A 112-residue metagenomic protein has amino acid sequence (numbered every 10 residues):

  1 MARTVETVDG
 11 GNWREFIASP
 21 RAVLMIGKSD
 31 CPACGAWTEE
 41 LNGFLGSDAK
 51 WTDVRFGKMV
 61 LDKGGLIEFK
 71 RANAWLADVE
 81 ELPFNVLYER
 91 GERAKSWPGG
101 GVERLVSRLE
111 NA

Functional and structural regions predicted by a protein language model:
M1-A22, L105-A112: N-terminal leader/targeting and pre-domain segments
D9-N12, N42-G43, K70-N73: A generic local structural motif
V23-L24, N85: Hydrophobic beta-strand anchors of alpha/beta hydrolase catalytic cores
L24-G27, M59: Conserved beta-strand segments of the P-loop GTPase G domain that flank and frequently precede/overlap
G27-D30, E81: Short pre-active-site segment immediately N-terminal to redox-active cysteine/selenocysteine motifs in thiol-based
C31-C34, N85: The canonical Cys-X-X-Cys-His
G35-K50: Typically the conserved alpha-helix immediately C-terminal to a functionally engaged Cys/Sec in thioredoxin-like
K50, V54-A112: Thioredoxin-like thiol-disulfide oxidoreductase module
